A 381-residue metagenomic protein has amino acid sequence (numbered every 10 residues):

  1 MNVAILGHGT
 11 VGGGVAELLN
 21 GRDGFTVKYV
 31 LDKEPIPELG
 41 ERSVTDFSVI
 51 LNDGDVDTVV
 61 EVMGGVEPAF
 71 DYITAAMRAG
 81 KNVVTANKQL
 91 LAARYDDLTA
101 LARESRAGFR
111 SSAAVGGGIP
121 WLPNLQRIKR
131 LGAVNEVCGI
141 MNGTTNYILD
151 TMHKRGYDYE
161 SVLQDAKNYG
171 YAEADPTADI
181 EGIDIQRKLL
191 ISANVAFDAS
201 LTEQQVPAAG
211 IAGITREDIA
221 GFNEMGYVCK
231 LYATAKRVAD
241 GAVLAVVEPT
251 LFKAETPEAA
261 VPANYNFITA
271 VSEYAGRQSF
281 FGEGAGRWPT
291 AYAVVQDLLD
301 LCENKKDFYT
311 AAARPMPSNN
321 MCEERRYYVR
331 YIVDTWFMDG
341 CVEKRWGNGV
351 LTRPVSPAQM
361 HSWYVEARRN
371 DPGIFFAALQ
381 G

Functional and structural regions predicted by a protein language model:
N2-E17: Glycine-rich adenosine-cofactor-binding loop
R22-L39: NAD(P)-binding Rossmann-fold cofactor-contacting core
F47-A86: Rossmann-fold NAD(P) dinucleotide-binding segment
F70-A75, K88-Q126: Rossmann-fold NAD(P)-binding glycine/threonine-rich loop
W121-V134, T145-E160, R187-L201, D297: Oxidoreductase and adenylate-handling cofactor-binding alpha/beta cores
V134-C138, N146-L149, H153, D165 (+3 more regions): Catalytic, metal-anchored helix/loop core of enzyme active sites in primary metabolism
S161-A260, N264-F267, G286: Substrate-binding/catalytic subdomain of NAD(P)-dependent oxidoreductase enzymes
L298-D300, N304-G381: A conserved regulatory-domain signal marking ACT and ACT-like small-molecule sensing domains and adjacent regulatory
